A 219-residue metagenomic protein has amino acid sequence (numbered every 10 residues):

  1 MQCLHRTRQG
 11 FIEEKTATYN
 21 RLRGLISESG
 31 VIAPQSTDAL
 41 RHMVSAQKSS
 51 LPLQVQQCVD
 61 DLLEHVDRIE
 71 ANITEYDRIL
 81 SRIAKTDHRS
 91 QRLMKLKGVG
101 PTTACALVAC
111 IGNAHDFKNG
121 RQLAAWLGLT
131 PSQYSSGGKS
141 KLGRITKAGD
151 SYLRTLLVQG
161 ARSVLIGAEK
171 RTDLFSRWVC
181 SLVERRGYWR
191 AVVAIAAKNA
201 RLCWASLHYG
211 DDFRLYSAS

Functional and structural regions predicted by a protein language model:
Q2-H5, Q9, T16-R23, Q56 (+7 more regions): Non-catalytic, well-ordered alpha-helical scaffold segments
C3-R92, S217: Glycine-rich, often acidic, oxyanion-interacting loops/wings at catalytic, nucleic-acid, or phospho-protein interfaces
T18-Y19, I73, G112-D116, R162-T172 (+1 more regions): Short helix-capping/linker segments at secondary-structure and domain boundaries
L25, I32, I83, R171 (+3 more regions): Short, polar/charged, Gly/Pro-enriched helix-capping and turn/loop motifs at alpha-helix termini and inter-helix linkers
R92-K95, P101, C105-Y188: Phosphate-backbone recognition surface of nucleic-acid-processing proteins
G137-G138, S176-S219: Low-complexity, acidic/Ser/Thr- and charged residue-rich accessory regions of DNA metabolism proteins
